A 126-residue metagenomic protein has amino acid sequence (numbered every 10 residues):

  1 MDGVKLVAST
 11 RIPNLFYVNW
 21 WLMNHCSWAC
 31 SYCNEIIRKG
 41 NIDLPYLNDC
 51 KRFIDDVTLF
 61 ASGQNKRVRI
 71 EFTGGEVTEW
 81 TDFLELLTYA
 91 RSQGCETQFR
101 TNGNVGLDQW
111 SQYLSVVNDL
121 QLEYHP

Functional and structural regions predicted by a protein language model:
M1-T10: Radical SAM enzyme core and accessory elements
A8, G74-G75: A generic structural signal for short
S9-D49: Canonical Radical SAM [4Fe-4S] cluster-binding loop centered on the CxxxCxxC motif and its immediate flanking residues
V18, E71-T73: Conserved Rossmann-like nucleotide-binding pocket used by diverse enzymes that bind dinucleotide cofactors
L22, G74, T101: Small/polar loops that bind or transfer phosphate-bearing groups
R38-N48, G75-W80, Y124-P126: Conserved non-cysteine loop/helix-boundary elements of the Radical SAM core domain that shape
I54-E71, W80-P126: Radical SAM/AdoMet-radical enzyme domain recognition
